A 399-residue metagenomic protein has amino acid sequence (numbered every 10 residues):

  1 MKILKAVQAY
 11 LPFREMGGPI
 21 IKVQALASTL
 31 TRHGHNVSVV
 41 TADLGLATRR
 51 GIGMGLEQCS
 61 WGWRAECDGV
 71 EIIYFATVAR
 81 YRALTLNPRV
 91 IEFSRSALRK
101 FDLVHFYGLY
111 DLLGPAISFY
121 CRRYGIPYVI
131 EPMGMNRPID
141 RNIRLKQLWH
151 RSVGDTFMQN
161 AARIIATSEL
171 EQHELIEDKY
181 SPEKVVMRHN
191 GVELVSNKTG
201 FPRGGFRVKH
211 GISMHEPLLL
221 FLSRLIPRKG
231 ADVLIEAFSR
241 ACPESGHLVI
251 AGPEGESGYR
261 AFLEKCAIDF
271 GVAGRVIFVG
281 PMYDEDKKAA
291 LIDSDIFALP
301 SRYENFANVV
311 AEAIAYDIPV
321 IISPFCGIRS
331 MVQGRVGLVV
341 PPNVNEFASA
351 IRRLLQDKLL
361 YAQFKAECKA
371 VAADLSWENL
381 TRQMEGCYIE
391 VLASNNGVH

Functional and structural regions predicted by a protein language model:
L4, R207, I212-K229, I235-F238 (+2 more regions): Conserved donor-binding/catalytic core segment of Leloir-type glycosyltransferases
D43, L170, G191: Carbohydrate-associated surface elements
L46, V192, L222, H247-E264 (+1 more regions): Glycosyltransferase donor-sugar binding loop
L109, R302: Aromatic "clamp/platform" in nucleotide-sugar-dependent glycosyltransferases that forms part of the donor/acceptor
P127, R137-N160: Nucleotide-sugar donor phosphate/pyrophosphate-binding loop at the beta->alpha transition of glycosyltransferases
M187, F325-G334, L338-V339: Short acidic/histidine- and often glycine-rich active-site loop of Leloir-type glycosyltransferases that engages
P319-I322: Short hydrophobic beta-strand element within catalytic cores of glycosyltransferases and related nucleotide-activated
G334, L338-N345, R353-L359: Conserved acidic donor-binding segment of nucleotide-sugar-dependent glycosyltransferases
